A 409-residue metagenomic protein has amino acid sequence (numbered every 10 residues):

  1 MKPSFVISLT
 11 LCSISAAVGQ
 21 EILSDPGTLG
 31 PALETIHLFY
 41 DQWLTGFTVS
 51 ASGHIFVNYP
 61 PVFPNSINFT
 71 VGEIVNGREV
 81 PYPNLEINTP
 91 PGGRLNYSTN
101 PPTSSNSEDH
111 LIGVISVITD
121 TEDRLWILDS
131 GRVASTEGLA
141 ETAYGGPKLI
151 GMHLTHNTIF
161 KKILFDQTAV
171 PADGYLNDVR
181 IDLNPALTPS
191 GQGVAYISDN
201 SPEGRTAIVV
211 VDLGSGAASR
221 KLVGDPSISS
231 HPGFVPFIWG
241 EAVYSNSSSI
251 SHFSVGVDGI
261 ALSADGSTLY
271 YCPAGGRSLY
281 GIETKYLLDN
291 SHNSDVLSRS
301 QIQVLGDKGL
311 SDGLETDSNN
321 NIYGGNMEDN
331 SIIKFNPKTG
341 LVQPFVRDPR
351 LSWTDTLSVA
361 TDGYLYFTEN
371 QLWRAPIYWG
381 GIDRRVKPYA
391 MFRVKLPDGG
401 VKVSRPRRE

Functional and structural regions predicted by a protein language model:
M1-G19: Fungal secretory targeting signals
G30-F69: Beta-strand-rich domains and repeat architectures in extracellular enzymes and scaffolds, especially beta-propellers
A32-I36, R78-D109, N157-G174, A218-I250 (+2 more regions): Surface-exposed loop and turn segments in beta-propeller and other repeat-based domains that flank or scaffold
Y40-A51, T103-L128, V133, T168-S198 (+5 more regions): Beta-rich, blade/repeat-based domains predominating in secreted/periplasmic proteins but also intracellular
W43, T70, I74-W126, S130-E137 (+2 more regions): Blade-loop segments of beta-propeller domains
P60-V62, S130, N200-E203, L213 (+5 more regions): Short loop/turn segments immediately following the C-termini of beta-strands
F69-G77, A143-N157, I208-G216, G381-G399: Beta-propeller blade signature
T356-E409: Blade-level signature of beta-propeller repeat domains, shared across WD40, Kelch, NHL, RCC1 and BNR/Asp-box propellers
